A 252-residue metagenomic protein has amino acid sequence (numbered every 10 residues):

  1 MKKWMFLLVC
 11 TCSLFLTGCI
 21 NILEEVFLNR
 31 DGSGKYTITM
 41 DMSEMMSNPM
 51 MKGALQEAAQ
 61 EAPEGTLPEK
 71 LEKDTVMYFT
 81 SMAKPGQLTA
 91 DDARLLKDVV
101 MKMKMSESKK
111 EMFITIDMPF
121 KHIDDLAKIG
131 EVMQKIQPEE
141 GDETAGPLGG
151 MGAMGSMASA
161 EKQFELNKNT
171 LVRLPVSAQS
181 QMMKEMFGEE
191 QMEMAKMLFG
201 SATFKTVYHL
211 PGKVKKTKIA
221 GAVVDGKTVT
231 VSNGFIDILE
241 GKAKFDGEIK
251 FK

Functional and structural regions predicted by a protein language model:
M1-M5: Positively charged n-region of N-terminal signal peptides that target proteins for export
F15-G18: C-terminal motif of bacterial Sec signal peptides marking the signal peptidase cleavage site
I20-D92: Start-of-domain marker
S81-K252: Mature, soluble, non-transmembrane domains
